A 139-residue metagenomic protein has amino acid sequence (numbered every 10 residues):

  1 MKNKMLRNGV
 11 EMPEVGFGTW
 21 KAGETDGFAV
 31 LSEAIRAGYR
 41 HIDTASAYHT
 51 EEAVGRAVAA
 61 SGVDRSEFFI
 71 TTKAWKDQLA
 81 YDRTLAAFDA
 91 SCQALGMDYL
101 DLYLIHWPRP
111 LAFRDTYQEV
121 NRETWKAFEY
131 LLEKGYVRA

Functional and structural regions predicted by a protein language model:
M1-F68, D98, R122-G135: N-terminal binding-site loop/beta-alpha segment at the start of enzyme catalytic domains that lines or forms
P13-T25, K73-D82, L111-Y117: Active-site mouth loops of central-metabolism enzymes
I42, A59, E67, L79 (+3 more regions): Short alpha-helical interface elements
Y48-E51, Y81-L85: A short linear-motif detector with a strong N-terminal bias
R65-Q78, Y99-P108: A short, structured active-site edge motif that brings together acidic residues
T84-A139: Glycine/proline-rich, positively charged, aromatic-decorated active-site loop/lid region on the catalytic face
